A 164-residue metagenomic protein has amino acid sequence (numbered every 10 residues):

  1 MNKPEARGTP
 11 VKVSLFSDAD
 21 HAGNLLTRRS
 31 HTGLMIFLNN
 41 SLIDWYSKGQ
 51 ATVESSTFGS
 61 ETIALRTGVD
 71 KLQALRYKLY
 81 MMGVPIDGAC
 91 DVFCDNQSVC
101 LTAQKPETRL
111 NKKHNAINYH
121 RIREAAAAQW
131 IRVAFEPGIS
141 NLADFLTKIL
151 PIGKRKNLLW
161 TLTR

Functional and structural regions predicted by a protein language model:
M1-E5: Amphipathic alpha-helical
R7, K12-F58: RNase H-like nuclease fold core
K12, A51-R164: RNase H-like nuclease module associated with reverse transcription
